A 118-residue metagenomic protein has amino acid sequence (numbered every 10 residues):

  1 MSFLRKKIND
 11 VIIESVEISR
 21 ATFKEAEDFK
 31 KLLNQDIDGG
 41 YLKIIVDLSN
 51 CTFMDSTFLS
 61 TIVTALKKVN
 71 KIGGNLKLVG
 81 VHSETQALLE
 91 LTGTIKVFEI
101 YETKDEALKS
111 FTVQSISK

Functional and structural regions predicted by a protein language model:
M1-I13, I45-T57, K68-V69, L108-T112: Charged, low-complexity, helix/coiled-coil-prone segments
S2-K31: STAS-typified acidic loop motif
K6, V79, Y101: General small-molecule cofactor/ligand-binding pocket signal
I18-R20, H82, K104: Short, flexible active-site-adjacent loop segments at beta-strand->alpha-helix junctions, enriched in small/polar
F23-F98: Amphipathic alpha-helical interaction surfaces in cytosolic regulatory modules
I100-K118: A charged, well-structured terminal subsegment
